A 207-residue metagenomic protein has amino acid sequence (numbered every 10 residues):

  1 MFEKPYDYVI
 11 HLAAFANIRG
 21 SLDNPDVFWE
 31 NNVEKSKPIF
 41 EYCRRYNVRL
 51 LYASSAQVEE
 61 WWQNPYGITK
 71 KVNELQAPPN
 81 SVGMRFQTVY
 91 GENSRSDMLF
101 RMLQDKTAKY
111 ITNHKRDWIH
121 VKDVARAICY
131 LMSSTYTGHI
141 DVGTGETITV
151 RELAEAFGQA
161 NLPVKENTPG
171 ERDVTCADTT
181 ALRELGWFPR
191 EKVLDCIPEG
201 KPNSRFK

Functional and structural regions predicted by a protein language model:
M1-N31, Q57-E60: NAD(P)H-binding glycine-rich loop region in Rossmannoid oxidoreductase-like domains and their noncatalytic homologs
Y8-H11, E34-G67, V82: Conserved Rossmann-fold NAD(P)-dependent oxidoreductase catalytic core, especially the SDR/UDP-sugar
V9, V124, I128, V142 (+3 more regions): Non-catalytic, hydrophobic alpha-helical segments
D23, N31-E34, N64, S94 (+4 more regions): Residue-level signal for the nucleotide or nucleotide-sugar donor/cofactor binding architecture
Q63-G67, K71-A125, C129-Y130, A156: NAD(P)-dependent short-chain dehydrogenase/reductase
A108-K109, L131-T144: Core catalytic loop region at the nicotinamide-binding pocket of NAD(P)H-dependent oxidoreductases
N113, H139-I140, I148-E155, Q159-T179: C-terminal "lid/loop" region of Rossmann-like NAD(P)-dependent oxidoreductases
K192-K207: Amphipathic terminal alpha-helices
